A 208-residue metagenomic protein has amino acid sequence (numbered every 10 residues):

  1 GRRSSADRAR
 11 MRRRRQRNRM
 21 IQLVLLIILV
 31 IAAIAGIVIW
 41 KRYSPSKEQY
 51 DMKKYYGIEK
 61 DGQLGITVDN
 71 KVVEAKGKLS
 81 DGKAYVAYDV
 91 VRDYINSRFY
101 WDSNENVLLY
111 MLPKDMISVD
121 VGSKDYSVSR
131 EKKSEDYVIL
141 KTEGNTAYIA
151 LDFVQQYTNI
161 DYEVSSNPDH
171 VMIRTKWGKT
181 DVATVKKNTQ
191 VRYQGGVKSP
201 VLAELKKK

Functional and structural regions predicted by a protein language model:
R3-K207: Primary recognition of N-terminal secretory signal peptides and signal-anchoring hydrophobic helices
